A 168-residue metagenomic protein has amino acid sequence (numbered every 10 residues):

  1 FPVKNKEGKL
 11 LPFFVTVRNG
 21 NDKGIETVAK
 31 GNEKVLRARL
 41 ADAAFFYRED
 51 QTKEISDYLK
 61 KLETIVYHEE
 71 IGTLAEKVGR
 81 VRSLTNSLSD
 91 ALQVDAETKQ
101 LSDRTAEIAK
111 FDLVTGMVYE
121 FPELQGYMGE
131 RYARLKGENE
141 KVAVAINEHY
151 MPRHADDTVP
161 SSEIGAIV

Functional and structural regions predicted by a protein language model:
F1-V168: Amphipathic alpha-helical "coupling" segments that flank catalytic cores
